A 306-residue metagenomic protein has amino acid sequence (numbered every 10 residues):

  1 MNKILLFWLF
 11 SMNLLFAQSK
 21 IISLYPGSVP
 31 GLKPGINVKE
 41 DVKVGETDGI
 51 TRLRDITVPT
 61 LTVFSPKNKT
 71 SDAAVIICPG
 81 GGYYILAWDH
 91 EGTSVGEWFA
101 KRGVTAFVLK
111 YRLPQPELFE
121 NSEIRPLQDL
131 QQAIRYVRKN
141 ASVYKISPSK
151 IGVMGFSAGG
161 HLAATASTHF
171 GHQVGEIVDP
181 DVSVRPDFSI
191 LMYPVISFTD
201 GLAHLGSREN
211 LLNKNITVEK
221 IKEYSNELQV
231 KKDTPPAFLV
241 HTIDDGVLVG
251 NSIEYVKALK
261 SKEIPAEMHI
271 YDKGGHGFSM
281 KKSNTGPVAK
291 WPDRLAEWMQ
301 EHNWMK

Functional and structural regions predicted by a protein language model:
Q18-T70: N-terminal cap/lid segment of alpha/beta-hydrolase-fold proteins
V42-E46, P194-Q229: Mobile cap/lid helix-loop segments that gate and shape the active-site cleft of serine hydrolases
D72-G80: Short beta-strand element of the alpha/beta-hydrolase
L86-D89, S94-V95, Y111-P148, N284-A289: Catalytic nucleophile-loop/oxyanion-hole region of alpha/beta-hydrolase and closely related hydrolase-like folds
Q132-A203, I221-K222: Primarily recognizes the serine-hydrolase "nucleophile elbow" in alpha/beta-hydrolase and SGNH/GDSL folds
F238-H241: Short beta-strand/loop motif that positions the catalytic acidic residue of the alpha/beta-hydrolase fold
G246-I253: Conserved alpha/beta-hydrolase "acid-adjacent" motif
K260-G277: Catalytic histidine neighborhood in serine/cysteine hydrolases with alpha/beta-hydrolase-type architecture
